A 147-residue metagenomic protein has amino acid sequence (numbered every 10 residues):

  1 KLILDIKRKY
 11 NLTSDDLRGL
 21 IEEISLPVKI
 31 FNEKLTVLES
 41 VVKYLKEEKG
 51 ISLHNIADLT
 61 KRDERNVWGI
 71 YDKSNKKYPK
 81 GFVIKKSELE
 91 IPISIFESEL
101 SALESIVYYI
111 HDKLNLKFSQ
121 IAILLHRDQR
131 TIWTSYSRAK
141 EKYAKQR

Functional and structural regions predicted by a protein language model:
K1-I21: Short, low-complexity, charged amphipathic interaction modules
D16-S40, F82-L103: Short, Lys/Arg-enriched anionic-surface-contact patches
E33-T36, I51, R65-S87, S135-R147: Short, solvent-exposed alpha-helical "recognition" segments
K34-I51, L100-N115: Short, amphipathic alpha-helical "recognition" segments used to contact nucleic acids or chromatin
L53-T60, S119-L125: Short alpha-helical "recognition helix" segments of helix-turn-helix
D63-N66, D128-Q129: Short coil turns linking two alpha-helices in DNA-binding domains
I93-A144: Helix-turn-helix/homeodomain-like alpha-helical modules used for DNA recognition and transcription-factor dimerization
